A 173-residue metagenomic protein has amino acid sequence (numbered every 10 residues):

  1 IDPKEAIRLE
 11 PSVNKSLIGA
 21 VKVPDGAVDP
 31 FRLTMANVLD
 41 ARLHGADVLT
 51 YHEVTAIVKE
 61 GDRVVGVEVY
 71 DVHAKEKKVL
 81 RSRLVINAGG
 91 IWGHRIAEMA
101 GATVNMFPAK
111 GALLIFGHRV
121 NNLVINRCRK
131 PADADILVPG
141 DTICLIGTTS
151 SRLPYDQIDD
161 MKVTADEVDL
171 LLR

Functional and structural regions predicted by a protein language model:
I1-H44, L49-T50, I57-R63, D141: Flavin (FAD/FMN) cofactor-binding and adjacent substrate-gating region of FAD-dependent oxidoreductase domains
P24, E68-V72, G117: A generic structural motif
D29, L33, K78, E167: Conserved acidic
R42, Y51, V72-A74, P108 (+1 more regions): Residues that act as N-cap/strand-start positions at coil-to-secondary-structure junctions
A46-L49, K77, N105-M106: Short, surface-exposed helix-loop/turn micro-motifs enriched in polar/charged residues
T55-A56, G111: Conserved beta-strand edge residues that scaffold enzyme active sites
V58-V85: Conserved beta-strand-loop-beta-strand element in the redox core of flavoprotein oxidoreductases
V79-R83, A88-R173: Active-site substrate-recognition segment that forms the wall of the catalytic cavity or substrate channel
